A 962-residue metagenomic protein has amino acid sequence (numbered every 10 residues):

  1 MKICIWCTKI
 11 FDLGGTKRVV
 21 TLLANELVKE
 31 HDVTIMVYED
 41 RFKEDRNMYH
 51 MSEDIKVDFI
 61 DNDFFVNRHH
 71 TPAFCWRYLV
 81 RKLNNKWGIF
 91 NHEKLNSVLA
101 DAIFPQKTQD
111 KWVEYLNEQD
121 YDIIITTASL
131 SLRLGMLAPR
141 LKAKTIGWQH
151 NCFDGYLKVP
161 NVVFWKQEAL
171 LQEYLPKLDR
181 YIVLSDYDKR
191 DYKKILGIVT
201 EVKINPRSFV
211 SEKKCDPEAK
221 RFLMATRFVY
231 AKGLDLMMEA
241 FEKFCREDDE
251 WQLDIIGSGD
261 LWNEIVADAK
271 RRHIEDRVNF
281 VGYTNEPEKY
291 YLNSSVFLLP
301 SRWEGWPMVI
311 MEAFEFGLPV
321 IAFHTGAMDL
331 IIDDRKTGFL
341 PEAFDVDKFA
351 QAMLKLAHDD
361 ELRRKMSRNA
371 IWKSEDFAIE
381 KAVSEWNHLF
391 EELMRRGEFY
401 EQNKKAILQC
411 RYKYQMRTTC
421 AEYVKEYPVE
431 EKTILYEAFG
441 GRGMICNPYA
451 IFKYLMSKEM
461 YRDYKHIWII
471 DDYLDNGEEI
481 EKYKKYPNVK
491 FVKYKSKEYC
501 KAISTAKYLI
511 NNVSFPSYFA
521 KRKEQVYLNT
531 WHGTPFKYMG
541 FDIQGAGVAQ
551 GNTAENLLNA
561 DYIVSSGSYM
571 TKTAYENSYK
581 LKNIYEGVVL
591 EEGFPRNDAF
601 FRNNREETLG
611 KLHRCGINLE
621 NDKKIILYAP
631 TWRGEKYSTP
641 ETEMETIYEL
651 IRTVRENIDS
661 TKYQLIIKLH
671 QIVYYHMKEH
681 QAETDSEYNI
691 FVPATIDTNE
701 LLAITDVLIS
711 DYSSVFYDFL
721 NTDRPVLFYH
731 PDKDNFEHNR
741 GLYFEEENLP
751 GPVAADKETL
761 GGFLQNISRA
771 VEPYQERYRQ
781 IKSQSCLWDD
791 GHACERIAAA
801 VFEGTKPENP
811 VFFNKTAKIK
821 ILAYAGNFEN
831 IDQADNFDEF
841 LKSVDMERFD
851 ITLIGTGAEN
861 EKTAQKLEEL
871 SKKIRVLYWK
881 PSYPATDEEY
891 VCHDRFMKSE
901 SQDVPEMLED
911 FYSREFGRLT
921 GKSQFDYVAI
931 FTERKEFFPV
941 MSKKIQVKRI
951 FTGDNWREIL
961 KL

Functional and structural regions predicted by a protein language model:
C4, I182, C215-K232, M238-F241 (+3 more regions): Conserved donor-binding/catalytic core segment of Leloir-type glycosyltransferases
D110-N117, V162-Y181, E498-C500, V548-I563 (+2 more regions): Membrane-proximal helix-turn-helix segments that form the acceptor-binding/catalytic region of lipid-linked
K144-G147, D154, L170-S211, I584-D598 (+1 more regions): Donor nucleotide-sugar binding/catalytic pocket of nucleotide-sugar-dependent glycosyltransferases
Y230-G257, C446-F452, P595-E679, Q833-F837: Conserved catalytic-core segment of nucleotide-activated headgroup transferases in glycan assembly
Y283, R302: Aromatic "clamp/platform" in nucleotide-sugar-dependent glycosyltransferases that forms part of the donor/acceptor
I310, P319-A322, I332, L708-I709 (+1 more regions): Short hydrophobic beta-strand element within catalytic cores of glycosyltransferases and related nucleotide-activated
D334-R335, F339-V346, K355-D360, P752-D756: Conserved acidic donor-binding segment of nucleotide-sugar-dependent glycosyltransferases
K348, K355, L362-D376, S384-H388 (+1 more regions): A short, well-ordered alpha-helix in the C-terminal region of glycosyltransferases
